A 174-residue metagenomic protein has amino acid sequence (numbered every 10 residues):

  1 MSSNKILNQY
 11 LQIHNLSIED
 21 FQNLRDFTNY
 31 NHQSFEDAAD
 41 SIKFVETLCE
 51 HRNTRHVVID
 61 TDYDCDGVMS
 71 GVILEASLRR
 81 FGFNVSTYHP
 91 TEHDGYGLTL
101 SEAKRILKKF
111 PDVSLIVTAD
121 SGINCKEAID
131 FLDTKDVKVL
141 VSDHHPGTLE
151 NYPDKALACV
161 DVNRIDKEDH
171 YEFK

Functional and structural regions predicted by a protein language model:
M1-K174: Replace "Mg2+/Mn2+-dependent" with "divalent metal-dependent
